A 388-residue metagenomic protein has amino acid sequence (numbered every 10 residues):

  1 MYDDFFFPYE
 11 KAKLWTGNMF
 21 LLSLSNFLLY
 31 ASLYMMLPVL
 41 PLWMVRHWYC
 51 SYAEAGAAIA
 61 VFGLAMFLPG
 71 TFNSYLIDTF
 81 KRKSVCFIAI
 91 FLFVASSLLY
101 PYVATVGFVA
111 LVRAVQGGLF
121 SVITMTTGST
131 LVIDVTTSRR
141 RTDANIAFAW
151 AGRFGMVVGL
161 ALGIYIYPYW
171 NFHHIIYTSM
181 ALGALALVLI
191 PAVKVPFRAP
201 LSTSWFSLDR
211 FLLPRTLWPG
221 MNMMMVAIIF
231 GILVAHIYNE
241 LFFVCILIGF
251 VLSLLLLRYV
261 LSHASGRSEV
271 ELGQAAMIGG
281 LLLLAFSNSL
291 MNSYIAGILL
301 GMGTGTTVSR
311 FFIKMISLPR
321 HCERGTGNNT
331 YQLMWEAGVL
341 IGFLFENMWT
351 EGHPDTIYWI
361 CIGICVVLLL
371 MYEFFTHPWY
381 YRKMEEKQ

Functional and structural regions predicted by a protein language model:
F6-A58, G63, R215-C245: Helix-loop boundary and gating motifs at the non-cytosolic
A57-S74, I248-L257: Central cavity-lining transmembrane alpha-helices of secondary-active solute carriers, predominantly the Major
L68-A104: Conserved MFS/SLC helix-loop-helix module at the cytosolic interface between two early adjacent transmembrane helices
V112-A151: Cytoplasmic helix-loop-helix junction between adjacent transmembrane helices in 12-TM secondary transporters
S138-P191: Helix-loop-helix hairpin linking two adjacent transmembrane segments in secondary transporters
H174-P191, T356-P378: Symmetry-related core transmembrane helices of the 12-TM Major Facilitator Superfamily/SLC fold
R267-F311: C-terminal transmembrane helical hairpin of 12-TM major facilitator-type secondary transporters
L318-P354: A late C-terminal transmembrane helix in Major Facilitator Superfamily
